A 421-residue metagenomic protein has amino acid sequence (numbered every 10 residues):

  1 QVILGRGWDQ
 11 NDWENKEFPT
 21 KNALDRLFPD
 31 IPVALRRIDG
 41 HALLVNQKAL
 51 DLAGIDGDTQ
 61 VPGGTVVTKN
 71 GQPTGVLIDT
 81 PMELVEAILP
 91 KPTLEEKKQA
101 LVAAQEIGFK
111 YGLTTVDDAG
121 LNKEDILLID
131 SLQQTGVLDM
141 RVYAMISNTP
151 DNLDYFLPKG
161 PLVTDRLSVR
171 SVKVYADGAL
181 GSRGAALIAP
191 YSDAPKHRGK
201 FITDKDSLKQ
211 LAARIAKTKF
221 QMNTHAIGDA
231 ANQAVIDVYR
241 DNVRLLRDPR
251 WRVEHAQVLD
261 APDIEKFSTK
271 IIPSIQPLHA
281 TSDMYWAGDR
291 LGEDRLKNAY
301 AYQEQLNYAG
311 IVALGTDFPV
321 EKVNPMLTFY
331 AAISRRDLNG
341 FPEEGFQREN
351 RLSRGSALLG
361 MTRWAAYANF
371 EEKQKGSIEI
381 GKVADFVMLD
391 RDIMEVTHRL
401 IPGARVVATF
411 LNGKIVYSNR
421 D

Functional and structural regions predicted by a protein language model:
Q1-Y155, V174-A231, R244, R250 (+3 more regions): Divalent metal-binding segments
L77-I78, A185, D317, M388 (+1 more regions): Short clusters of small/polar residues that mark proteolytic maturation junctions
L132-G136, P158-L167, R244-L246, F267-K270: Acidic (Asp/Glu)-rich catalytic clusters
N152-L162, S274-I275: Substrate-binding cleft/loops of secretory-pathway carbohydrate-active enzymes
L167-G184, K270-T281: Non-cysteine beta-strand/loop elements that form the S-adenosyl-L-methionine
A213-N223, A230-W251, H255-A256, A261-E265 (+4 more regions): His/Asp/Glu-enriched, well-ordered alpha-helical/loop segment that forms or immediately abuts the divalent-metal
